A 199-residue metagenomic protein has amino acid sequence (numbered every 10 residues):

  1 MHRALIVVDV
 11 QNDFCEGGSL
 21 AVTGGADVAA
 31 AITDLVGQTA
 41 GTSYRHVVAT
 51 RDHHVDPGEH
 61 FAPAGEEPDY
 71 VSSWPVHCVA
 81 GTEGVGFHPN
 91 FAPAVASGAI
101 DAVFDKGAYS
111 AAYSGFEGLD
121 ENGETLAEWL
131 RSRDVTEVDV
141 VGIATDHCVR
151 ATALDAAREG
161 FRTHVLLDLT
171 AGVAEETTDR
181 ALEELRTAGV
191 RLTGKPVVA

Functional and structural regions predicted by a protein language model:
M1-L5: Extreme N-terminal starter segment of soluble prokaryotic enzymes
V8, R51, L167: Active-site flanking residues adjacent to catalytic metal/cofactor-binding acidic residues
N12, V55, A171: Short, glycine/acidic-enriched loop or turn micro-motifs at the edges of active sites
G18-G25, E117-L119: Short glycine-enriched, charge-decorated loop/helix-capping segments at active-site entrances that position
A30-E137: Active-site alpha/beta core segments
T39, H147-R158: Histidine-anchored nucleotide/phosphate-binding helix
D139-G142, F161-E175: A short glycine-rich beta-strand->turn/loop micro-motif centered on a GG-aromatic cluster
R191-A199: Short acidic-hydrophobic, aromatic-tinged amphipathic segments that line or gate anion-handling sites
